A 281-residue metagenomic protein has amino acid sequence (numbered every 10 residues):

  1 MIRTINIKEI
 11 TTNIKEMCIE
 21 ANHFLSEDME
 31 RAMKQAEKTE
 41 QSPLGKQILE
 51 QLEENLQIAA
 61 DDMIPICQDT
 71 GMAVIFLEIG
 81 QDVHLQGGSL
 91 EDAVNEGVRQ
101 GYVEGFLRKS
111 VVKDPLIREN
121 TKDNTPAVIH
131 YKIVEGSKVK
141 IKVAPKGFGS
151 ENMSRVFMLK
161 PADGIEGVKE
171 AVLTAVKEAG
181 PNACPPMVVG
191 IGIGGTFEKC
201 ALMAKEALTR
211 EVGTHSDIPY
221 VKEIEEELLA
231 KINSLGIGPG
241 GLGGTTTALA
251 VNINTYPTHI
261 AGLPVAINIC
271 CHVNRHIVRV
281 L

Functional and structural regions predicted by a protein language model:
M1-L281: Non-transmembrane, aqueous-exposed alpha-helical and coiled segments at domain scale
